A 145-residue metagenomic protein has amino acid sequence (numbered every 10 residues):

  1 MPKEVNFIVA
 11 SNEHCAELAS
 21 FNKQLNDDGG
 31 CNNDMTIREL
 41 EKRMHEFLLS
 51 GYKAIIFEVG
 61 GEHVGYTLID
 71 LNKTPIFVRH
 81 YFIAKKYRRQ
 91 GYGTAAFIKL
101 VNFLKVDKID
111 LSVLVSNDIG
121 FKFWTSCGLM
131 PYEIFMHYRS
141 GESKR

Functional and structural regions predicted by a protein language model:
P2-S20: A short beta-loop-alpha structural element at the N-terminal edge of CoA-dependent acyl/N-acetyltransferase catalytic
S20-M44: Conserved GNAT-fold acetyl-CoA-binding loop/helix
M44-I56: A short helix-loop-beta-strand connector motif used in the catalytic cores of GNAT acetyltransferases and, in some
I56, E62-D70, F77, F82: Conserved beta-strand in the GNAT
L71-R79, R88, D107, P131-Y132: A conserved beta-turn-beta hairpin within the catalytic core of GNAT-like acetyltransferases that forms part
Y87, G91-K99: Conserved acetyl-CoA pyrophosphate-binding loop and the N-cap/start of the following alpha-helix in GNAT-like
T94-A95, V115-F135: Conserved active-site alpha-helix within GNAT-family acetyltransferase domains
L104-L114: Conserved GNAT acetyl-CoA-binding A-motif
